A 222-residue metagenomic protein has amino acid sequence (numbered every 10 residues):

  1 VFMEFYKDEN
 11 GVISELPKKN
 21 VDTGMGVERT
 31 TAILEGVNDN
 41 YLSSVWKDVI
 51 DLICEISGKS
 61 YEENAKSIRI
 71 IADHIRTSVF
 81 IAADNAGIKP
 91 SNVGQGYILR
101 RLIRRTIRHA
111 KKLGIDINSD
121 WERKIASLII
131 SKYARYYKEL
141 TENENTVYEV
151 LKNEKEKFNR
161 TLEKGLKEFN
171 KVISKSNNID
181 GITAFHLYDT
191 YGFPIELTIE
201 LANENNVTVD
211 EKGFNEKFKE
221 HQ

Functional and structural regions predicted by a protein language model:
V1-Q222: A glycine- and charged-residue-rich anion-binding loop/surface
